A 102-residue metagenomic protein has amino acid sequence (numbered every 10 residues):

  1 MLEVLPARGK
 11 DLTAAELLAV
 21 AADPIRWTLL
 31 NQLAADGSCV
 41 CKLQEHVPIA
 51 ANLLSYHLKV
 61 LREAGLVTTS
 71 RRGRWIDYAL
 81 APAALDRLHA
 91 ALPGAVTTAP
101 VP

Functional and structural regions predicted by a protein language model:
M1-T13, N31-A34, P82-P102: Amphipathic alpha-helical dimerization/coiled-coil segments that flank or bridge DNA-binding/regulatory modules
L12-A50, R72-L85: N-terminal helix-turn-helix DNA-binding core of bacterial DNA-binding proteins
G37-S38, R62, P93: Residue-level detector of secondary-structure transition/capping positions
E45, R62-E63: Alpha-helical residues within the helix-turn-helix
L58-K59: Short, hydrophobic-biased segments on the C-terminal half of alpha helices that form "recognition helices"
